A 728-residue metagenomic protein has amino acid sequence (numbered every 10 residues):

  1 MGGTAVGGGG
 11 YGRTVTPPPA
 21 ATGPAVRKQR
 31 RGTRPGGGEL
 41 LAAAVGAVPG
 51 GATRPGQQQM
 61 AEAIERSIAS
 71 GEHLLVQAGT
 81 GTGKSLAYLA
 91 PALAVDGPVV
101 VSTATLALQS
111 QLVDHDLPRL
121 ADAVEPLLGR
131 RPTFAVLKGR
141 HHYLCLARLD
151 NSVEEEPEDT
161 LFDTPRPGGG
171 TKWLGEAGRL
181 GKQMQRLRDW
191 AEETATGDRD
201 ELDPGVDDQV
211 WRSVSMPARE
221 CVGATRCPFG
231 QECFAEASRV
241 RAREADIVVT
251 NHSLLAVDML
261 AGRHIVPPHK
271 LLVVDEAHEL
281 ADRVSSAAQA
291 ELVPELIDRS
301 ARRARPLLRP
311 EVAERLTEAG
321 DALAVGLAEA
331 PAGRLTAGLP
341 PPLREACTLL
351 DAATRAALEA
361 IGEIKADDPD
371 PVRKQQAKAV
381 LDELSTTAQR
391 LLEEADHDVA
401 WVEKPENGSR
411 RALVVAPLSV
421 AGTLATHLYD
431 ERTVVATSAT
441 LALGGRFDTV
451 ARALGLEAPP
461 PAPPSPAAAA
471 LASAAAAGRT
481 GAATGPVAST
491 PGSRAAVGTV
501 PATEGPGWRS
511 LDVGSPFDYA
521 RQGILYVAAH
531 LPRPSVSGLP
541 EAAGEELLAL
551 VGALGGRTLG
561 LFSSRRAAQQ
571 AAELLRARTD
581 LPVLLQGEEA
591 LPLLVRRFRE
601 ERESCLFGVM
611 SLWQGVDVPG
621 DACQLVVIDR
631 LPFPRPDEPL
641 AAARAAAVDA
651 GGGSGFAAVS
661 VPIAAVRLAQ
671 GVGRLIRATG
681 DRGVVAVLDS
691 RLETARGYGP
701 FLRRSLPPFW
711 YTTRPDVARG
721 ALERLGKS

Functional and structural regions predicted by a protein language model:
G8-A47, P98-D246, E359-A366, G408 (+2 more regions): A substrate-engagement module of RecA-like helicase motors
V26-L75: Conserved pre-motif I regulatory segment
E65-R66, S85-P98, H115-R119: Walker A/P-loop NTP-binding motif
S70-Y88: Walker A/P-loop
A94, A107-S110, D114, P118 (+4 more regions): Signature of the SF2 helicase/ATPase Hel1-core->accessory helical subdomain module
R212-D246, A261-R263, E359-A529, G538-L539 (+4 more regions): A contiguous, basic/glycine-rich beta-loop/short-helix subdomain that forms a polymer-engagement track
P516, A528-G538, E589-L692: Conserved RecA-like P-loop NTPase helicase motor core
S563-G587: Conserved helicase motor "Helicase C" RecA-like lobe of SF1/SF2 P-loop NTPases
